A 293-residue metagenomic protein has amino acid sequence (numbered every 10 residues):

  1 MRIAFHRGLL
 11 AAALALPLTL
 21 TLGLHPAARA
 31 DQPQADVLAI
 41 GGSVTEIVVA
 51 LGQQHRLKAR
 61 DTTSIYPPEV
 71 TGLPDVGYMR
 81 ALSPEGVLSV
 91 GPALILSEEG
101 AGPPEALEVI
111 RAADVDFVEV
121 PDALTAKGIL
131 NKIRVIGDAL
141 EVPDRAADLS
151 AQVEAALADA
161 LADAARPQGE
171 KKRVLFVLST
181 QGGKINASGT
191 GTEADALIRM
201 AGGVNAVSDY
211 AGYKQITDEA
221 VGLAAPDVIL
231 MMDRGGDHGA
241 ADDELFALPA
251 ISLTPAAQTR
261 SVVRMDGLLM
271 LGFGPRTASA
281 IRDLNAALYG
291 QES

Functional and structural regions predicted by a protein language model:
A11-G23: Bacterial N-terminal signal peptides
L24-A30: Sec/Tat signal peptide C-region and signal peptidase I cleavage site
D31-D36, E105-G182, N205-D209, R260-S293: Extracytoplasmic substrate-binding proteins
A35-V90, L94-A101: A short, structured surface patch at a secondary-structure boundary
G41, E99-G100, D122, Y210-Y213 (+3 more regions): Short secondary-structure boundary segments
P84-G91, T217-A225: Short helices/loops that flank or line small-molecule/ion binding pockets
A101-A112, L230-F246: A ligand-binding cleft/hinge motif common to bilobed small-molecule-binding domains
S188-Y213, D233, V263-R264: His/Asp/Glu-enriched short active-site or ligand-binding loop at hydrolase and phosphoryl-transfer sites
